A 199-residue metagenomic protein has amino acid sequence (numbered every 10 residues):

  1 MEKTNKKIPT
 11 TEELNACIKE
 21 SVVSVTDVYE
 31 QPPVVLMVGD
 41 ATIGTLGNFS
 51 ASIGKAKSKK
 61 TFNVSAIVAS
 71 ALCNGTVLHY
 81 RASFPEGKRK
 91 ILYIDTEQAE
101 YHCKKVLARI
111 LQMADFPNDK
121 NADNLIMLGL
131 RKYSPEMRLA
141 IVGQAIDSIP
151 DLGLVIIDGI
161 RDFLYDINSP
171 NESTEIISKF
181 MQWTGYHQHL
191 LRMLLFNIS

Functional and structural regions predicted by a protein language model:
M1-T4: TOPRIM fold recognition
K6-I110: The Walker A/P-loop phosphate-binding site
L36-G39, L78-R81, A140-Q144, F180-W183: A generic local structural motif
A51, L154-D158, L195: Structural motif
S65, A69, C73, E136-D147 (+1 more regions): Amphipathic, non-transmembrane alpha-helical secondary structure
A71-T76, A114, L164, H187: A generic secondary-structure signal for well-formed alpha-helical elements
P85-S169, E175: Conserved inter-motif catalytic segment of the P-loop NTP-binding fold
S148, E175-S199: Substrate-engagement module of ASCE P-loop NTPases
